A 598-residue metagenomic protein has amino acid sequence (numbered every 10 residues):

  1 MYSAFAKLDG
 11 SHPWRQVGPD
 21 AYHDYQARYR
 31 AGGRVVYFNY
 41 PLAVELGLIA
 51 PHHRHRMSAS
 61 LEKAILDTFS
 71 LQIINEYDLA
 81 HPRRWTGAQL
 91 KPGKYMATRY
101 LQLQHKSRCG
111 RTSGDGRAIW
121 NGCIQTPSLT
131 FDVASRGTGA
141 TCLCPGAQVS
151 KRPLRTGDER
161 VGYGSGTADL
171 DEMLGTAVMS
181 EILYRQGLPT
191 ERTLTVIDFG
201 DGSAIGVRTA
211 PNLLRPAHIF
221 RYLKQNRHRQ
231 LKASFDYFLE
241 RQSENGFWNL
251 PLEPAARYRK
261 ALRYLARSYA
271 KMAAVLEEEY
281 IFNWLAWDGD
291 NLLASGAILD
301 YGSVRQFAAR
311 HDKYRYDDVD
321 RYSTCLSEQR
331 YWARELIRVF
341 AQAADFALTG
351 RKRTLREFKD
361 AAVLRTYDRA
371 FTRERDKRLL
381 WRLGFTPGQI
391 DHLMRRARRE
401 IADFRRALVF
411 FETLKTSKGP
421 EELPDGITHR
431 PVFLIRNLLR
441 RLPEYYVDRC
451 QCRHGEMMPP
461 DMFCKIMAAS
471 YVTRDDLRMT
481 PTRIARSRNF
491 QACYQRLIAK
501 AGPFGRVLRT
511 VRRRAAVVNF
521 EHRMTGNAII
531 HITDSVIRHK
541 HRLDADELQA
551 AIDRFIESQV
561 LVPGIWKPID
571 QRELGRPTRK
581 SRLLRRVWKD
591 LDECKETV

Functional and structural regions predicted by a protein language model:
M1-L103, F346-V598: Regulatory N- and C-terminal appendages and interdomain linkers associated with kinase/kinase-like NTP transferase
P13-Q16, S150, L154-R155, Y258-R259 (+1 more regions): Short, flexible segments with low predicted structural confidence
Q26-R28, S165-T167, R259-K260: Short, contiguous strand/loop micro-motifs
R28-G32, E172, C325, Q329: Generic alpha-helical structural element
G32-V35, P41-H52, L71-W248, A294-A297 (+4 more regions): Conserved ATP-binding subdomain of kinase catalytic cores across diverse folds
G200-W284, L293-R441: ATP-dependent phospho-/nucleotidyl transfer catalytic cores
D290: Conserved protein-kinase catalytic-loop position immediately C-terminal to the HRD catalytic Asp
